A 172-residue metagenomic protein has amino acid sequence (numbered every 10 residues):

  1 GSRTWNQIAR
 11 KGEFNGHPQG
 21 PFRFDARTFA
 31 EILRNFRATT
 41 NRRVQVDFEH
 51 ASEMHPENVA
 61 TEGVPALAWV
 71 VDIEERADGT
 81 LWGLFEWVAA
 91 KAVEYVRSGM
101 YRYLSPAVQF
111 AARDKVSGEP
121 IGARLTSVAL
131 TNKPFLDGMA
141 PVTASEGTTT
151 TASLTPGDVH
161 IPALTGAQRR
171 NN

Functional and structural regions predicted by a protein language model:
G1-I32: Polar/acidic, low-complexity leader/linker segments enriched in S/T/G and N/D
T4, K11, A38, I161 (+1 more regions): Positively charged, low-complexity intrinsically disordered regions
N6-Q7, F24, A68, A123-L125 (+2 more regions): Hydrophobic transmembrane signal anchors and adjacent membrane-proximal interface regions, especially in viral
R23-E57: Short, well-structured hydrophobic secondary-structure segments
T28-I32, W69, K91, V159-A163: Exposed alpha-helical structural elements
R34-N41, R97, G166-R169: Generic surface-pattern signal
R43-A152: Residue microenvironments linked to proteolytic maturation and disulfide-stabilized extracellular modules
T143-N172: Intrinsically disordered, low-complexity terminal tails
